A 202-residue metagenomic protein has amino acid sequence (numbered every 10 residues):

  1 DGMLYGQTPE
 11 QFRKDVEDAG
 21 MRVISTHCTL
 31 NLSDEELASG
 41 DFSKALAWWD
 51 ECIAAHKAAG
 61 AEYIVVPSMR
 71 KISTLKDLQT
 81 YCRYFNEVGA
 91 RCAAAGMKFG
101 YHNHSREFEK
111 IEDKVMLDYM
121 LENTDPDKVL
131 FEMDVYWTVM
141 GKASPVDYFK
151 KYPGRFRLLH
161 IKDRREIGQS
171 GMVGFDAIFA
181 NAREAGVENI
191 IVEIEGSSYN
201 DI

Functional and structural regions predicted by a protein language model:
D1-Q7, Q11, D15-A19, A180 (+2 more regions): Short intrinsically disordered, low-complexity coil segments enriched in acidic
G2-L4, C28-S33, M69-K71, H104-R106 (+3 more regions): Active-site beta-loop-alpha junctions enriched in small/polar residues
Y5, D15, R22, S33-F131: Active-site acidic/histidine proton-transfer and metal-coordination neighborhood in alpha/beta enzyme cores
T8-F12, G40-A55, M140-K150, G171-I178: Short, acidic/polar
A19-C28: Short, structured active-site "lid" loops
G60, K114-M133, W137-I202: Histidine-acidic metal/acid-base catalytic patches
